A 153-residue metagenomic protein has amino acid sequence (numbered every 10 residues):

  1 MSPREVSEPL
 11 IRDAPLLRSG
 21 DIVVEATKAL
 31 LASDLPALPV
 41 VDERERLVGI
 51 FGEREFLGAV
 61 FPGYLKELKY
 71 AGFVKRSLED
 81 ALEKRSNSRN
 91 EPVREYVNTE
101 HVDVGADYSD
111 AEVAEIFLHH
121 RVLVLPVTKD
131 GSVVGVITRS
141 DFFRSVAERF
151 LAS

Functional and structural regions predicted by a protein language model:
M1-L35, V40-E43, L47-V48, G72-I116 (+2 more regions): Bateman/CBS regulatory modules and CBS-like beta-alpha motifs in cytosolic regions of diverse proteins
E43, R54-F56: Generic detector of well-ordered alpha-helical packing
G49-G52, T128, V136-F143: Short hydrophobic beta-strand motif reused across regulatory alpha/beta modules
E55, E112, D141: Active-site phosphate/pyrophosphate-handling residues
L57-F73, F142-S153: A short, polar/charged loop-to-alpha-helix boundary motif
V122-L123: Structured functional modules or segments
